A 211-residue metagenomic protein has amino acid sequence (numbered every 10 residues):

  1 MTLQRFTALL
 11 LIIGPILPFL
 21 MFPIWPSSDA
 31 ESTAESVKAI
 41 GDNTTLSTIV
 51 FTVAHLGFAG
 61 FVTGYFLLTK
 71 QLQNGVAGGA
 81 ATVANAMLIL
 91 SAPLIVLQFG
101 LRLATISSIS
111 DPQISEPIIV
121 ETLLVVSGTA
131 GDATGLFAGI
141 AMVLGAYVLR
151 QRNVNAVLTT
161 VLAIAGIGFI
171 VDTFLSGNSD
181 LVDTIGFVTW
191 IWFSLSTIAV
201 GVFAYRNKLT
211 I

Functional and structural regions predicted by a protein language model:
M1-I211: Hydrophobic, aromatic-enriched alpha-helical segments typical of multi-pass transmembrane helices
